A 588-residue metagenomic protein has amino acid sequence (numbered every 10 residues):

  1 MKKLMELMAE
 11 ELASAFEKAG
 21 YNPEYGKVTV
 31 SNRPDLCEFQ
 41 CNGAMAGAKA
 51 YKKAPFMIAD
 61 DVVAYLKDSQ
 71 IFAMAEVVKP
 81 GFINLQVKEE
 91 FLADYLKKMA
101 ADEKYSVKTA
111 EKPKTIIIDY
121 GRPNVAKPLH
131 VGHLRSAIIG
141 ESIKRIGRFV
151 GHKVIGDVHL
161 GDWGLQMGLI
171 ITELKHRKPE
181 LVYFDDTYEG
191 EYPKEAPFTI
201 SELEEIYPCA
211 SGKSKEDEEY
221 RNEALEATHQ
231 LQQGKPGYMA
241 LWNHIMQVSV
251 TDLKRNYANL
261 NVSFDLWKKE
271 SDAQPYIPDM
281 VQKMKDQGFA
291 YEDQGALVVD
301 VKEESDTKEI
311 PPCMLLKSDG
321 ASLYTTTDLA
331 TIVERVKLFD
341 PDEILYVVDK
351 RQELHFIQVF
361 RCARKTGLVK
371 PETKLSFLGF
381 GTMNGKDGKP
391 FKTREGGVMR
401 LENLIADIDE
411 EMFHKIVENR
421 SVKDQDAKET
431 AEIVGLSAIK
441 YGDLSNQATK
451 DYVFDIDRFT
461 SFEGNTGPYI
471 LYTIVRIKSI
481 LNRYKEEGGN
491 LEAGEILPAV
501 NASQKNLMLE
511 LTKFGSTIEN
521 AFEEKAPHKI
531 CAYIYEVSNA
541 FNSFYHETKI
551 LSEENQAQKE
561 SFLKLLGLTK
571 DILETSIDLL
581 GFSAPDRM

Functional and structural regions predicted by a protein language model:
M1-A93, A110-M588: Non-catalytic interaction-recognition regions
D94-M99: Short, charged, solvent-exposed linker or helix-capping segments at domain edges/interfaces that act as flexible hinges
A100-A110: Flexible, low-complexity linker/hinge segments
